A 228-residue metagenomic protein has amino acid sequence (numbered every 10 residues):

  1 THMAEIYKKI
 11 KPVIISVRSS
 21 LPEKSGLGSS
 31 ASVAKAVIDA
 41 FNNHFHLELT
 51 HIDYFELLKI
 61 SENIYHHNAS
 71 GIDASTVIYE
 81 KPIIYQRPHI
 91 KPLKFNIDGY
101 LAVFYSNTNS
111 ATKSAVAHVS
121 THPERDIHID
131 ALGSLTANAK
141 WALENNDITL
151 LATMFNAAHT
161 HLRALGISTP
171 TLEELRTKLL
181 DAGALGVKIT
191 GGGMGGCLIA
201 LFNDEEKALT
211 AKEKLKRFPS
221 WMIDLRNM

Functional and structural regions predicted by a protein language model:
T1-H2, N43-H51, E56-N68, A74-I189 (+1 more regions): C-terminal nucleotide
T1-L57, L180-D181: Anion-binding (especially nucleotide phosphate/pyrophosphate-binding) glycine-rich loop and adjoining beta-alpha core
E23, Y100, M194-G196: Short amphipathic alpha-helical segments
L27-V33, V187-T190, M194: Short glycine/threonine-rich catalytic loop with a Thr-x-Gly-x-Asp
